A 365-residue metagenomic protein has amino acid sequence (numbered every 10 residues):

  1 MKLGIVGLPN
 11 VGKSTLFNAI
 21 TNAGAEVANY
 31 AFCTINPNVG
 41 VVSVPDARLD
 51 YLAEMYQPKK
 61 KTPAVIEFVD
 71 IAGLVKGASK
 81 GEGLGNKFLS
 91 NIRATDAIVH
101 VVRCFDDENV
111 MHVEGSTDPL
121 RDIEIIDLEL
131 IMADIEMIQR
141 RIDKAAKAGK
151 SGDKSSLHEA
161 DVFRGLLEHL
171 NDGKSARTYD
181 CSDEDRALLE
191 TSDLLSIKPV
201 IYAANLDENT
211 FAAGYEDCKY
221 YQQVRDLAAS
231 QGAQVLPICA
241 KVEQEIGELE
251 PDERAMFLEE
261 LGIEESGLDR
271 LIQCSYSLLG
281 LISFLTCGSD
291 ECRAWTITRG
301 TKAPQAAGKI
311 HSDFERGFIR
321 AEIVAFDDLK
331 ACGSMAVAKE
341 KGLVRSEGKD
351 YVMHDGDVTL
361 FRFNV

Functional and structural regions predicted by a protein language model:
M1-M111, D127, R140, K144-A145: Conserved G1/Walker A P-loop phosphate-binding module
K2-V6, V11, F17, Q139 (+3 more regions): C-terminal-of-GTPase-core extension/linker across diverse P-loop GTPases
F32, D46-L49, T62-F68, E82-D96 (+9 more regions): Amphipathic alpha-helical transducer elements in NTP-driven molecular machines
G40-P45, A72-E82, R93-K154, H169-S182 (+2 more regions): Conserved Switch II/interswitch segment of TRAFAC-class P-loop GTPases
